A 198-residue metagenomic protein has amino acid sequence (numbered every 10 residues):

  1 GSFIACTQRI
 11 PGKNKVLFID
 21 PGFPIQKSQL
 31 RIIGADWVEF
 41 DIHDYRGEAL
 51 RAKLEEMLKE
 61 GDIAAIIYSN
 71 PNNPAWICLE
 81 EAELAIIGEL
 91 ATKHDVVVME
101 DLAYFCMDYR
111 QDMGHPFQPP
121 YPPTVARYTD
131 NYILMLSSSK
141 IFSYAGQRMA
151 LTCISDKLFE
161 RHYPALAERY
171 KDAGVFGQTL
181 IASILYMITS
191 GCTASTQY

Functional and structural regions predicted by a protein language model:
G1-H94, M99, F105-T129, I133: Conserved core of the PLP fold type I
Y128-Y198: Conserved core segment of the aminotransferase class I/II
